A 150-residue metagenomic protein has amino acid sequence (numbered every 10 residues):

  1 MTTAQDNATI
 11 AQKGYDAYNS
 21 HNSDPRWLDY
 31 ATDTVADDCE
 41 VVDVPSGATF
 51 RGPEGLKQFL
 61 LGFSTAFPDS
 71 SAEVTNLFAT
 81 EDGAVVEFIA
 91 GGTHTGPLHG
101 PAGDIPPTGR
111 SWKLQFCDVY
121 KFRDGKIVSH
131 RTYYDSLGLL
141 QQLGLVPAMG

Functional and structural regions predicted by a protein language model:
M1-G150: C-terminal and inter-domain tail/linker signature
